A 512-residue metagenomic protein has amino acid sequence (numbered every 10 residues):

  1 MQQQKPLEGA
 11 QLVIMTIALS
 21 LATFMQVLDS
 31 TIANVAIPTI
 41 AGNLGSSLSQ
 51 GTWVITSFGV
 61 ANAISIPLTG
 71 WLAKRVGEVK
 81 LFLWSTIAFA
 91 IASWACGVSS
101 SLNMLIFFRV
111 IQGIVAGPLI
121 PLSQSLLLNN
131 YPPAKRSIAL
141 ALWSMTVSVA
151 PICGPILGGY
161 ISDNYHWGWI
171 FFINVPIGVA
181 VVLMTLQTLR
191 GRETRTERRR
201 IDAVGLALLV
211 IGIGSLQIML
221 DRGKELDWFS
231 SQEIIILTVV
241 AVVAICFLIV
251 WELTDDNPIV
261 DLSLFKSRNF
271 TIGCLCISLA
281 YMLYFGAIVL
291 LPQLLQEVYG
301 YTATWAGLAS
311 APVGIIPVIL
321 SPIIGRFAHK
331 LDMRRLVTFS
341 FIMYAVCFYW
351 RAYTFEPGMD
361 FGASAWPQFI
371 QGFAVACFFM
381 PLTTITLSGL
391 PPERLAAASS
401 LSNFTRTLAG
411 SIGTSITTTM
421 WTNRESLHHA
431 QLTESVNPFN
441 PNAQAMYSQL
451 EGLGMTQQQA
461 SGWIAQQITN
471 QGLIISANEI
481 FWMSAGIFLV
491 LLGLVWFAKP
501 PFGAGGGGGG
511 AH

Functional and structural regions predicted by a protein language model:
Q2, Q50, A180, R406-P500 (+1 more regions): Hydrophobic transmembrane architecture of multi-pass small-molecule transporters
A10-K74, V79-F82, S93, N103-I106 (+7 more regions): Transmembrane core module of solute transporters
Q26, F58, N62, F89 (+10 more regions): Structural signature of transmembrane alpha-helices in multi-pass secondary transporters
Q50, K135-L142, R394-L401: Cytoplasmic loop-to-transmembrane helix junctions
I66-G205, Q232: Helix-loop-helix hairpins in multi-pass membrane proteins, especially solute transporters
I152-P155, A287, S364-A443: Small-residue-rich alpha-helical segments with characteristic i,i+4
P176-T194, I211-R222, V240-T254, L492-K499: C-terminal membrane-cytosol helix-exit motif in multi-pass small-molecule transporters
L183-A203, V250-I259, E356-P357, L427 (+1 more regions): Helix-loop junctions on the cytosolic side of multi-pass membrane transporters, especially the intracellular loop
